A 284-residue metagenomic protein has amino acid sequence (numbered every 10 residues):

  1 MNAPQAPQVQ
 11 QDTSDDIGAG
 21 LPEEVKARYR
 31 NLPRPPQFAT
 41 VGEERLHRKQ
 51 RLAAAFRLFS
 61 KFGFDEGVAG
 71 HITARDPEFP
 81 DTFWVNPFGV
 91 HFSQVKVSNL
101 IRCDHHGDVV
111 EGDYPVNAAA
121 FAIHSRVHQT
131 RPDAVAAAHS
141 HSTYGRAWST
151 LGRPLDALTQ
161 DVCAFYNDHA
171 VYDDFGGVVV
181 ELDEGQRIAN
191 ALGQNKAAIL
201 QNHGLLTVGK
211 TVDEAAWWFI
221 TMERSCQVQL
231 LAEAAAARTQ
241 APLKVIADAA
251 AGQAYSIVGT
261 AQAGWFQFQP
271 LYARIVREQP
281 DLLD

Functional and structural regions predicted by a protein language model:
N2-A55, K196-D284: A conserved C-terminal secondary-structure "cap"
I17, R28-G107, F266, P270: N-terminal low-complexity or amphipathic/hydrophobic leaders
V41-L46, V110-A118, V171-V179: Flexible, glycine/proline-enriched loop segments at strand-loop-helix junctions that form or flank small-ligand binding
R48-A55, G70, D81, A119 (+6 more regions): General structural feature for long, well-ordered alpha-helical segments within catalytic domains of soluble enzymes
F64-E66, R75-E78, F92-Q94, H128-R131 (+3 more regions): Solvent-exposed alpha-helices and their adjacent loops that cap or buttress functional pockets in soluble metabolic
I101-V109, A164-A170: Short, basic/glycine-rich phosphate-binding loops at helix/coil junctions that contact nucleotide phosphates
D104-G145, L182-N190, Q194, H203: Short HxH-centered metal-ligating active-site micro-motif
T143-V180, E184: Class I SAM-dependent methyltransferase SAM-binding "motif I" and its flanking Rossmann-like core
